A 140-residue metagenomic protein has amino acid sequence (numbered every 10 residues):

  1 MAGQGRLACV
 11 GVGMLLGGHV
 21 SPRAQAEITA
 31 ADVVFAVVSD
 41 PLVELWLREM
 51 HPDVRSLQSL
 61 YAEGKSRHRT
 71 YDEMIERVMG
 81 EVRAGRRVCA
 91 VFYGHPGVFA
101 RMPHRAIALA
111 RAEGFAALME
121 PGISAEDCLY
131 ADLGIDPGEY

Functional and structural regions predicted by a protein language model:
M1-G18, P22-E120, D127-C128: Class I S-adenosyl-L-methionine
A125, Y130-Y140: Short, glycine-/small-residue-rich phosphate/pyrophosphate-handling segment
